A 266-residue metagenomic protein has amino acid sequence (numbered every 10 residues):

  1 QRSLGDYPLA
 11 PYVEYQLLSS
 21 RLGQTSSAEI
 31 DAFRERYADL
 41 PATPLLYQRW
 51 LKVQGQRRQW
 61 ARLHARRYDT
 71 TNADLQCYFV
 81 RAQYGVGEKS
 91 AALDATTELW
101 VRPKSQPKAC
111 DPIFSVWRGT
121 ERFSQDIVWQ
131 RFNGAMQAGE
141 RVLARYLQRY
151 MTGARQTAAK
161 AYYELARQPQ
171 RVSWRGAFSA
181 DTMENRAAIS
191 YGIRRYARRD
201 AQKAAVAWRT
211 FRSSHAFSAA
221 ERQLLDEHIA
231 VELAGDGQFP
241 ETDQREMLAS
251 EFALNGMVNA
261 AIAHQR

Functional and structural regions predicted by a protein language model:
Q1-R266: Alpha-helical solenoid repeat scaffolds
